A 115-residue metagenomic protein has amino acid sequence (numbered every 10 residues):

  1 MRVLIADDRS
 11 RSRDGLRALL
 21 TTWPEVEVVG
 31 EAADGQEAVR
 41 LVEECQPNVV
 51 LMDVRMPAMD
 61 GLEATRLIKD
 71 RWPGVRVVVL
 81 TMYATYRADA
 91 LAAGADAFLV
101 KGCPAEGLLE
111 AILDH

Functional and structural regions predicted by a protein language model:
D7, D53: Active-site residues of response regulator receiver
S10-G30: Two-component/phosphorelay signaling modules centered on CheY-like receiver
D34-E37, D60-E63: Acidic catalytic/metal-coordinating carboxylates
E43-C45, L67-V75, A93: Conserved phosphotransfer cores of two-component systems
C45-L51: Active-site beta3 strand of CheY-like receiver
M56: Receiver (REC) domain active-site loop signature in two-component systems and cognate sites in sensor histidine kinases
E63, Y83-L99, C103-E110: Alpha4 helix (beta4-alpha4-beta5 surface) of REC/receiver domains from two-component response regulators
V78-L80: Hydrophobic/aromatic residues positioned on beta-strands within the core alpha/beta folds
